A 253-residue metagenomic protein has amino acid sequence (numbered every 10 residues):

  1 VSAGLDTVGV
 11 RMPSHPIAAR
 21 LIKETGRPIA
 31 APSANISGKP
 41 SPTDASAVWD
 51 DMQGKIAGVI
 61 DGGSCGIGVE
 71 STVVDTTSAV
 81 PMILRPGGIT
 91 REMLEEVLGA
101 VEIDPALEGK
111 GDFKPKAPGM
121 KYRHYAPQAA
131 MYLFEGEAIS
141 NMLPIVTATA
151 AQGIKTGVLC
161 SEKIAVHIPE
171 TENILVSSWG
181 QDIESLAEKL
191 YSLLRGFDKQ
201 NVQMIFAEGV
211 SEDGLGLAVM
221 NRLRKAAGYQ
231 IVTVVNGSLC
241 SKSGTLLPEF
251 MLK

Functional and structural regions predicted by a protein language model:
V1-G244, F250-L252: Active-site-adjacent structural elements in enzyme catalytic cores
